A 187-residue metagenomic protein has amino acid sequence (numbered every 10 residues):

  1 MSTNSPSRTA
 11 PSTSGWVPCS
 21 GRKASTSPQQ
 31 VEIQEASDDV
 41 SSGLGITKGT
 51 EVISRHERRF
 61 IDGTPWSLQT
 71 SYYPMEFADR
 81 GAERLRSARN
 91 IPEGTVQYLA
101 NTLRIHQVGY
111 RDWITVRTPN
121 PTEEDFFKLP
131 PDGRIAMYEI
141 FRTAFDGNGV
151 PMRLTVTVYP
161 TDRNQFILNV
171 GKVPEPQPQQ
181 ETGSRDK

Functional and structural regions predicted by a protein language model:
M1-E51, A78-V108, Q165-K187: HTH-adjacent hinge/linker in prokaryotic transcriptional regulators
V31, E57, T70-S71, R142 (+1 more regions): Hydrophobic/aromatic beta-strand elements that line small-molecule binding cavities or substrate pockets in beta-rich
E35, R59-I61, M75, A144-D146 (+1 more regions): Beta-strand elements of well-folded, non-transmembrane domains
G43-G49, F60, L129-D132: Short, solvent-exposed beta-strand/turn "edge" segments of beta-rich domains on protein surfaces
K48-D62, Y138-A144: A short beta-strand signature
T50, T64, Q69, R134-A136 (+1 more regions): Structural motif
Q69-F77, T155-N164: A short, surface-exposed beta-strand/turn
V108-P160: Extended hydrophobic
